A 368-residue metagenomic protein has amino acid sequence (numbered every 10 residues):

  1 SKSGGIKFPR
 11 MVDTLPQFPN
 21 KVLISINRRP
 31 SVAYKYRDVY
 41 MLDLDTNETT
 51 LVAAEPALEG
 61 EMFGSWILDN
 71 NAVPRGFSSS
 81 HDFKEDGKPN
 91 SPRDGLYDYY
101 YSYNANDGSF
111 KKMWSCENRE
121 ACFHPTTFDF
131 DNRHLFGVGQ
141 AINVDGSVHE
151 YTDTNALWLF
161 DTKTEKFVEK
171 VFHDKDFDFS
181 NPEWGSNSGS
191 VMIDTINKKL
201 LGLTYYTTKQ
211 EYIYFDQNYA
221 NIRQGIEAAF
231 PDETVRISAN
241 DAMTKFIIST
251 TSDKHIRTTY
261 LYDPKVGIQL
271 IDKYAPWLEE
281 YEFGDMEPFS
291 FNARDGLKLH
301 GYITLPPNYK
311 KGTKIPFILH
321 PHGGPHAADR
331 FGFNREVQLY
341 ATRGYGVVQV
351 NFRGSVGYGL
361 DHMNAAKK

Functional and structural regions predicted by a protein language model:
S1-F246, T251-H255, Y262-K265: Beta-propeller folds
V52, M113, V171, L270-D272 (+2 more regions): Hydrophobic residues at beta-strand termini and immediately following loops that shape nucleotide-binding pockets
E55, C116, H173, K273-Y274 (+2 more regions): Residue-level structural signal for beta-strand termini and adjacent loop
K84, E120-C122, V144-D145, N155 (+9 more regions): Flexible loop/turn segments at secondary-structure boundaries
G108, V266, K273, G357: Residue-level signal for pocket-adjacent positions within structured domains
E117-A121, D176-S180, L270-D285, E336: Beta-propeller and related beta-repeat scaffolds in trafficking/envelope systems
D161, T204, D272-Y274, N351: Residues at the C-termini of beta-strands that transition into short coil/loop
A275-K368: Cap/lid segment of the alpha/beta-hydrolase catalytic domain
